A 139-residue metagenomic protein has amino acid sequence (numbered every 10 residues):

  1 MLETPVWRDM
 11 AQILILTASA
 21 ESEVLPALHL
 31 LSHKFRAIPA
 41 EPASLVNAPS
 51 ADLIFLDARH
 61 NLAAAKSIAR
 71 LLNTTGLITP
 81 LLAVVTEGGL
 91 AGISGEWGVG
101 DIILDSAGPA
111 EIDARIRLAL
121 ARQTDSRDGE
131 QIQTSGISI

Functional and structural regions predicted by a protein language model:
M1-V6: Short, intrinsically disordered or compositionally biased N-terminal tails of bacterial proteins
W7-E21: Short hydrophobic beta-strand segments
A11, A27-L28: Charged, low-complexity interaction regions that mediate assembly/partner binding in large macromolecular machines
A18-E23, H29-S32, A37-G92: Conserved phosphotransfer microenvironments
G95-G100: As written
A107-I116, L120: C-terminal output helix
A121-I139: Short, Lys/Arg-enriched segments at the junction into DNA-binding effector domains of transcriptional regulators
